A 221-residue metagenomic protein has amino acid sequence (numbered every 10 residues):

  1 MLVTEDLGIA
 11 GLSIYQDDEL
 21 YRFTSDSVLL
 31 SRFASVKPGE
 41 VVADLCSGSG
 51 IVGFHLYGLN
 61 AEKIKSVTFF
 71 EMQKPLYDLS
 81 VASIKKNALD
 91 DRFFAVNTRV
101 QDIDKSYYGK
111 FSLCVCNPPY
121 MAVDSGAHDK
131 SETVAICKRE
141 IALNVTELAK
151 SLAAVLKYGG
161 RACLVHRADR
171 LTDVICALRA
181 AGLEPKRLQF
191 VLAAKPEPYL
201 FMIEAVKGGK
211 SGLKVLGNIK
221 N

Functional and structural regions predicted by a protein language model:
M1-V36: Class I SAM-dependent transferase core
S13, S66, R92-F94, E184-R187: Conserved beta-strand segments of alpha/beta enzyme cores
Y15, E19, F23, A142-P198 (+1 more regions): Conserved Class I SAM-dependent methyltransferase catalytic core
S27, S49, G53, M121 (+3 more regions): A general structural signal for well-ordered alpha-helical segments in protein cores
L30, N117, L148, A205: Residue-level signal for inorganic ion chemistry
F33-A127: Conserved SAM/SAH cofactor-binding pocket of Class I
P118-E147: Mobile active-site "lid"/loop adjacent to the S-adenosyl-L-methionine
E197-N221: Flexible, glycine-/basic-rich loop-and-beta segments that form/coincide with the SAM-dependent methyltransferase
